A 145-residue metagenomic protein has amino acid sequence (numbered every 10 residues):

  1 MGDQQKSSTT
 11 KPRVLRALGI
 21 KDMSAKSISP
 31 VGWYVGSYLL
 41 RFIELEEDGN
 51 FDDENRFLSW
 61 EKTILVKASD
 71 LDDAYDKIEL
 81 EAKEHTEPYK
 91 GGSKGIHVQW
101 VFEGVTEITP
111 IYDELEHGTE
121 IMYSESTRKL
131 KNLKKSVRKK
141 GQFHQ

Functional and structural regions predicted by a protein language model:
D3, S7-E47, I96-Q145: A cross-kingdom feature marking charged/low-complexity
M23-S27, A68, K83: A broad, low-specificity signal for short, low-complexity segments enriched in glycine/proline and polar/charged
G49-R56: Short, flexible, solvent-exposed loop/turn segments with mixed acidic/basic and small polar residues
R56-S69: A short, exposed loop/beta-hairpin motif centered on an aromatic-Gly-Thr core
S69-A82: A short, charged, amphipathic alpha-helix used as a generic interaction element across diverse proteins
A82-G92: Short arginine-rich
